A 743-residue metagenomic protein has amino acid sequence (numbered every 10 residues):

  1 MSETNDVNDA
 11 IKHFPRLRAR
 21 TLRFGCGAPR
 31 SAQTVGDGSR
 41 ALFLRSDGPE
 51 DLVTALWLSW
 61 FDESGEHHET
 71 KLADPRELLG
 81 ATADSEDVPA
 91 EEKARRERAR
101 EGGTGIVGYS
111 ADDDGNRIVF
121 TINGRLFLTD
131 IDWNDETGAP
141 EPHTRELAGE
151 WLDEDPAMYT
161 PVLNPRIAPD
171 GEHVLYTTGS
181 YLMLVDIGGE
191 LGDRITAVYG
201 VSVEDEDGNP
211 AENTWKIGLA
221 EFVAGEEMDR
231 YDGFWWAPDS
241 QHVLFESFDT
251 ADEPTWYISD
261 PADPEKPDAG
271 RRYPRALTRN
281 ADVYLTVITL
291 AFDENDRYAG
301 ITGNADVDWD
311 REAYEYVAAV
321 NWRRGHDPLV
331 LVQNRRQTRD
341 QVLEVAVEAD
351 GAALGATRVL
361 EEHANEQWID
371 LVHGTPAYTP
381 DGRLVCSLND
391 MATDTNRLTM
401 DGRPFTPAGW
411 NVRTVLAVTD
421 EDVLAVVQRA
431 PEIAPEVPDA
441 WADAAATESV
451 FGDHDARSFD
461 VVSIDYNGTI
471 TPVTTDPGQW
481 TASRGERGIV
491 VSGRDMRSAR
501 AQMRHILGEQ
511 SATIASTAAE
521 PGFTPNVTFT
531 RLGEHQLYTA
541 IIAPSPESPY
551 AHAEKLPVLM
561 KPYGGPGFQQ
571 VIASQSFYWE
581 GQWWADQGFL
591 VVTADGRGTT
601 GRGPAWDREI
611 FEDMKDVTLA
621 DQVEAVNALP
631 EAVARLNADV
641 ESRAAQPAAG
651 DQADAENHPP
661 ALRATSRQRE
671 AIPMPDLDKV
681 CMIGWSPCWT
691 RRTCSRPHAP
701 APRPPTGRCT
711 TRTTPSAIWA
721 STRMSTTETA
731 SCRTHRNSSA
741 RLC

Functional and structural regions predicted by a protein language model:
M1-T471, G478, G650-H658: Beta-propeller folds
D51, I122, I131, I187 (+15 more regions): A generic "cationic amphipathic patch" detector
Q479, S483-C743: Serine-hydrolase catalytic core recognition
